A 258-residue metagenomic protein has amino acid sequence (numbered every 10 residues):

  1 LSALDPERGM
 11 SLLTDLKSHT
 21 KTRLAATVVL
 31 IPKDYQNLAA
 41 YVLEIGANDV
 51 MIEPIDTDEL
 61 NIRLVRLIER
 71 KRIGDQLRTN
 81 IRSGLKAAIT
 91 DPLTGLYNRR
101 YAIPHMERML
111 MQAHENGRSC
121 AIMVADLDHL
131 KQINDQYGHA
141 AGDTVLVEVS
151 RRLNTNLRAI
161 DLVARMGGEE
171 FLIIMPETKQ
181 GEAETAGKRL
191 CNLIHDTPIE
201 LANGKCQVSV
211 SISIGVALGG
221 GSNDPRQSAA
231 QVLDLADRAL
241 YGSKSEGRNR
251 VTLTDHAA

Functional and structural regions predicted by a protein language model:
M10-R23: Short amphipathic alpha-helix used as the core "switch/output" element in two-component signaling
K21, R165, I194-S213, P225: Catalytic core regions of nucleotide second-messenger enzymes
N37-E44, N48-P92, R100-M111, D161-L162 (+1 more regions): Signal-transducing coiled-coil linker helices
G84-P104, A125-H139, V147: Conserved nucleotide-binding and Mg2+-coordinating catalytic segments in signaling enzymes
I103-Y137, L153, A164: Active-site-proximal structural segments of metal-dependent nucleotidyl cyclase/transferase enzymes
Q112, T155-I160, N192-K205, G220 (+1 more regions): Short catalytic/binding micro-motifs of nucleotide second-messenger systems
L130, V149, V163-M166, F171 (+2 more regions): Hydrophobic framework residues that shape the active-site pocket of cyclic nucleotide turnover catalytic cores
E184, G219-A258: Catalytic-core segments of nucleotide cyclases and related cyclic-nucleotide turnover enzymes
